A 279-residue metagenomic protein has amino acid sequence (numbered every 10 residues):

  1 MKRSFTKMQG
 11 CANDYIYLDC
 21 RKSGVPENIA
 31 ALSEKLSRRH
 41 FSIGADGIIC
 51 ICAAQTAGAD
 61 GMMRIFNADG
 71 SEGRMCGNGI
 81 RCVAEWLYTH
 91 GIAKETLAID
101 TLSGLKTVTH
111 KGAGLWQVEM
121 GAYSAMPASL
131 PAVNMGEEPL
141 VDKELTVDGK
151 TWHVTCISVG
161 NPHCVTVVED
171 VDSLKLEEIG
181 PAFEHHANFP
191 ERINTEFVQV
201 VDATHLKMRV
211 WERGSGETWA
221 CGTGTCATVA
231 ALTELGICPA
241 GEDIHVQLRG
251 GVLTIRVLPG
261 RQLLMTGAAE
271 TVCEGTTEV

Functional and structural regions predicted by a protein language model:
M1-A113, V165-V279: A glycine-rich beta-to-alpha transition motif near the start of alpha/beta enzyme domains, typified by
F5-K7, H153-C156: Short, flexible, solvent-exposed loop/turn segments with mixed acidic/basic and small polar residues
W116-M120: Intrinsically disordered, low-complexity regions enriched in acidic/Ser/Thr/Pro/Gln residues
S124-H153: Active-site glycine-rich loop that binds ribose-phosphate moieties when present
